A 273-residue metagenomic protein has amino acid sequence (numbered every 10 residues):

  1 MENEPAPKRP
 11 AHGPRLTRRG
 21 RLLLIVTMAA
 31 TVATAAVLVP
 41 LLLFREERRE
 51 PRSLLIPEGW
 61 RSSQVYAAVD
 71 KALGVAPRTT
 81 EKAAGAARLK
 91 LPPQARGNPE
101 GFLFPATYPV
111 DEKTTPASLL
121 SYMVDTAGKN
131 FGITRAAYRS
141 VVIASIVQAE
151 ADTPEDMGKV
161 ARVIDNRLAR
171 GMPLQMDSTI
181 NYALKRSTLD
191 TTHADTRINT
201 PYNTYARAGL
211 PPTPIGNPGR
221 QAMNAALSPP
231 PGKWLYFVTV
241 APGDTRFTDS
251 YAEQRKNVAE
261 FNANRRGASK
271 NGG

Functional and structural regions predicted by a protein language model:
M1-L22, S269: Terminal targeting segments of Actinobacterial cell-envelope proteins
P7-K8, V39, N181, F261: A generic signature of intrinsically disordered, low-complexity regions enriched in glycine/proline and charged/polar
G13-M28, A33-G132: Signal peptide-directed extracytoplasmic domains
L91-G273: Bacterial extracytoplasmic/cell-wall-associated proteins, especially those involved in peptidoglycan
